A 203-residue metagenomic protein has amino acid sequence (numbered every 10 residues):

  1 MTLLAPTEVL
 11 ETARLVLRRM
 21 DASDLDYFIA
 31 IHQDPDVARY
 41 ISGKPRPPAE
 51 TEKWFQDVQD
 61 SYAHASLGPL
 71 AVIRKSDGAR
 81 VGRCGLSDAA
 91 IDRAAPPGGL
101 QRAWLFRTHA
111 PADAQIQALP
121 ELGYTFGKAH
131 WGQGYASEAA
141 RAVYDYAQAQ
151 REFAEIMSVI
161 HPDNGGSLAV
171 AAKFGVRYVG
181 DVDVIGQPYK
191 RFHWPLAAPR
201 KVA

Functional and structural regions predicted by a protein language model:
M1-R39, Q56, I73-A203: Acyl-donor (CoA/ACP) binding surface of acyl/acetyltransferases
R46, H64-L67, I156, D181: Secondary-structure boundary/capping residues
V58-A71: A short helix-loop-beta-strand connector motif used in the catalytic cores of GNAT acetyltransferases and, in some
